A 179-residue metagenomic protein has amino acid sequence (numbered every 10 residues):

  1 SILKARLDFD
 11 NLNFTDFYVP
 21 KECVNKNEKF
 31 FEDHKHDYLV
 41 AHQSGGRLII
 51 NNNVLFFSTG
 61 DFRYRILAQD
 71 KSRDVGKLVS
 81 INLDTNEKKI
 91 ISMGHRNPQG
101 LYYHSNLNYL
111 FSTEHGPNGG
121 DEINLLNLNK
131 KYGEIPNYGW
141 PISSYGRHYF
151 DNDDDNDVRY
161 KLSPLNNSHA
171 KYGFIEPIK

Functional and structural regions predicted by a protein language model:
S1-I66, G100-G116, K179: Acidic, Gly/Ser/Thr-rich repeat motifs that build Ca2+-stabilized beta-propeller blades
G45, D61-K179: Beta-propeller domain segments
